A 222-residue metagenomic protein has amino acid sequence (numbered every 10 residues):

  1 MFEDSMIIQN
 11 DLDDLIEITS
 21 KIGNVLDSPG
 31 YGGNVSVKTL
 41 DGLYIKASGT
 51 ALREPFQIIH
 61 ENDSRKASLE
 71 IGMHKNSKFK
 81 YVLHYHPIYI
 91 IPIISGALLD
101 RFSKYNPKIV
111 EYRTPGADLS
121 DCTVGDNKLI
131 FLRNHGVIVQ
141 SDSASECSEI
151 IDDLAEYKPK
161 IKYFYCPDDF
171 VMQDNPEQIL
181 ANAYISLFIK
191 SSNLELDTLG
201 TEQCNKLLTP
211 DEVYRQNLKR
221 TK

Functional and structural regions predicted by a protein language model:
M1-K222: Glycine-rich flexible loops
